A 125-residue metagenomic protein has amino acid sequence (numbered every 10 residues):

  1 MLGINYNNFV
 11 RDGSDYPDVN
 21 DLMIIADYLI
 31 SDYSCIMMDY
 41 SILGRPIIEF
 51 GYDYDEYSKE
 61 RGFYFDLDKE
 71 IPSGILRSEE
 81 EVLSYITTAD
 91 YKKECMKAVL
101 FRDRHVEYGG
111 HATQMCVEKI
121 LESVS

Functional and structural regions predicted by a protein language model:
M1-M38: Donor nucleotide-activated moiety binding/catalytic core segment of transferases that use nucleotide-activated donors
L2-Y6, C35-H105: Catalytic binding pocket for nucleotide-activated donors in carbohydrate/polymer assembly enzymes
R11-S14, G74, H105-Y108: Pocket-edge positions in alpha/beta enzyme catalytic cores
V19, E79-E80, T113: Residues at or immediately preceding the N-termini of alpha-helices
I25-Y28, T88, E122: Residues within well-ordered alpha-helical secondary structure of globular protein domains
G109-S125: C-terminal alpha-helical cap of glycosyltransferases
